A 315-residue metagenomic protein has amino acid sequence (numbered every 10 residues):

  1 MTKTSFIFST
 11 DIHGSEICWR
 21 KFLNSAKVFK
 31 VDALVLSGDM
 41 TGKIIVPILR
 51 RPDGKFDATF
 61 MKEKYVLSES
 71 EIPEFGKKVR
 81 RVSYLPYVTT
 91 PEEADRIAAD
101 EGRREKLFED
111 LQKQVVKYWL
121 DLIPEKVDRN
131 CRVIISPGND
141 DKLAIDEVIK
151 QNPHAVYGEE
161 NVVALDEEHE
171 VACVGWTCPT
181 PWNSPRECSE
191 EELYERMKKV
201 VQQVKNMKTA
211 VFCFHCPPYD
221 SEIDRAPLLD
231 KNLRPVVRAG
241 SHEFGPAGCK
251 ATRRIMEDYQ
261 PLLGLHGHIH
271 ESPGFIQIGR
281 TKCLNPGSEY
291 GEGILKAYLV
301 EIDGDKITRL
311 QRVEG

Functional and structural regions predicted by a protein language model:
K3-H13, E168-T180, V211-H215, K282-S288 (+1 more regions): Active-site-proximal beta-strand elements of phosphoester/diester hydrolases
F8-D11, L34-D39, R132-N139, Y157-E159 (+4 more regions): Active-site neighborhood of phospho(di)ester-bond hydrolases with catalytic His/Asp-centered motifs
G14, V162-E168, S184, C188-S189 (+3 more regions): Binuclear metal-dependent phosphoesterase catalytic core
E16-L23, F29, V46-P47, Q151 (+7 more regions): Catalytic phosphate/metal-binding cores of nucleic-acid and nucleotide-processing enzymes, i.e., regions that mediate
C18-D166: Core catalytic region of metal-dependent phosphoesterases/phosphodiesterases, especially metallo-beta-lactamase-like
E101-K113, V211-Q260: Active-site-proximal segments of metal-dependent phosphoesterases and phosphodiesterases across multiple
V115-V133, V204-M207, A251-L262: A structural motif corresponding to the C-terminal end of an alpha-helix and its immediate exit/capping segment
E167-A210, G245-P246: Binuclear metal-dependent hydrolase catalytic cores centered on His/Asp/Glu-rich metal-binding motifs
